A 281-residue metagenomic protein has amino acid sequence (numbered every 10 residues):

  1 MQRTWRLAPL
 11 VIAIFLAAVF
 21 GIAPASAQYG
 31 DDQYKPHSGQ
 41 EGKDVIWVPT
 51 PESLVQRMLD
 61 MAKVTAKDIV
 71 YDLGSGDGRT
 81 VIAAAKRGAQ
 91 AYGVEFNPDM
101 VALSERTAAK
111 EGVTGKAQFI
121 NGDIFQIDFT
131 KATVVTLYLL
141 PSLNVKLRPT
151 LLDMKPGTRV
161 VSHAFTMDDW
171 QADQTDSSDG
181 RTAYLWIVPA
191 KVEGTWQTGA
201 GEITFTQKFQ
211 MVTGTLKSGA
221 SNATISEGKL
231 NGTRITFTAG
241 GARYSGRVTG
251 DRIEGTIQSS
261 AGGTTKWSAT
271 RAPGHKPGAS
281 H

Functional and structural regions predicted by a protein language model:
P9-G21: Bacterial N-terminal signal peptides
A25-D68: S-adenosyl-L-methionine
A66-G76: Conserved class I S-adenosyl-L-methionine
D77-A89: Conserved SAM-binding loop of SAM-dependent methyltransferases across substrates and taxa, primarily the Class I
Q90-E95: Conserved SAM-binding motif I beta-strand of class I
P98-K131: S-adenosyl-L-methionine
S142-E193: C-terminal substrate-binding/active-site "lid" region of AdoMet-derived donor-dependent transferases
A190-P273, S280-H281: Central antiparallel beta-sheet cores of small beta-barrel/beta-sandwich binding domains
